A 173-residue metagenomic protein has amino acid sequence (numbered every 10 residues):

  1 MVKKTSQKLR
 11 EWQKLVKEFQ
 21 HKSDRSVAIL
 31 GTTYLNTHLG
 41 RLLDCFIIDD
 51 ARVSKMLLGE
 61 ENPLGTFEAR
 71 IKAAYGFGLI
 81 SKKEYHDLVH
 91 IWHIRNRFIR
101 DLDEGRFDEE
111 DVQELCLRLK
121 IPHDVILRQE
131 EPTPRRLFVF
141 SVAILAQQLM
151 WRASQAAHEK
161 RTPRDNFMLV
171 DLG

Functional and structural regions predicted by a protein language model:
M1-G173: Amphipathic alpha-helical interface elements
